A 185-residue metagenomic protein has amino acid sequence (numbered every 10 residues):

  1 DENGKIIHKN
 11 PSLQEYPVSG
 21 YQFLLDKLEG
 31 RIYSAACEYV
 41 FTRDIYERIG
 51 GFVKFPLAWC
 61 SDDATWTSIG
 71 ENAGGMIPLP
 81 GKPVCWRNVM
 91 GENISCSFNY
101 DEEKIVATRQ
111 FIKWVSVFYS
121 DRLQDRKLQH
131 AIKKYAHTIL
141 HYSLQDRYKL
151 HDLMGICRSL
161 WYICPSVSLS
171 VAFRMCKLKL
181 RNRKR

Functional and structural regions predicted by a protein language model:
D1-I7: Conserved donor NDP-sugar-binding/catalytic core segment of glycosyltransferases
H8-N99: Conserved nucleotide-sugar donor-binding catalytic segment
V18, A58, K82-M90, C96-L123 (+1 more regions): Catalytic core of nucleotide-sugar-dependent glycosyltransferases
D63-W66, T108, I112, A136: Hydrophobic alpha-helical core bundles mediating ligand binding, dimerization, or RNAP-core interactions
H130-Y142: Amphipathic alpha-helical repeat scaffolds of TPR domains
L140-R185: Membrane-interface aromatic/basic loop that binds lipid-linked glycans or pyrophosphate carriers, typified by
